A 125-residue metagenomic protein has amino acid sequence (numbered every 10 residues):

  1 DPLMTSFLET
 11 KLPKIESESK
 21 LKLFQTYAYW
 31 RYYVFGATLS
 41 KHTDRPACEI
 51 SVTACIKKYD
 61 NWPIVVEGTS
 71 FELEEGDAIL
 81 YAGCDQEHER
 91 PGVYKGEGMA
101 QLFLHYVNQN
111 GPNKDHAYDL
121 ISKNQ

Functional and structural regions predicted by a protein language model:
D1-Y32, K41-T43: Signature of the catalytic double-stranded beta-helix
R31, K95-G96: A short beta-turn/loop motif at secondary-structure boundaries
F35-R90, E97-L102, V107-I121: Catalytic core of non-heme Fe(II) oxygenases with the double-stranded beta-helix
